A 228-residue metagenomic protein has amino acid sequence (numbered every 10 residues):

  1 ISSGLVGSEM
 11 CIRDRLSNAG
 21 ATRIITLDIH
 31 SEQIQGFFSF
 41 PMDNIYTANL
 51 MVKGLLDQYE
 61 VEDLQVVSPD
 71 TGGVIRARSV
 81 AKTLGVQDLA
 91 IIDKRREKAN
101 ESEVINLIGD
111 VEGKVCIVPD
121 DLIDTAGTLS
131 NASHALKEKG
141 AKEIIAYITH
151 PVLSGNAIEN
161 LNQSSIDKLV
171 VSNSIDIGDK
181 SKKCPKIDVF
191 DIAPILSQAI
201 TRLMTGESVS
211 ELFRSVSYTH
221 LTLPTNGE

Functional and structural regions predicted by a protein language model:
I1-G7, I12, H220-E228: Single conserved hydrophobic/aromatic residue that forms the stacking wall/gate of nucleotide- or nucleobase-binding
S8-E9, R13-R23, I29-D43: RNA-binding accessory domains that recognize and position tRNA/RNA substrates
E9-A19, N44-L64, A193-T205: Hydrophobic alpha-helical segments within soluble ligand-binding/sensing domains
N18, L56-D57, E62-C184: PRPP/pyrophosphate-binding module of the type I phosphoribosyltransferase fold
I24, M42-N44, V66, L89-I91 (+1 more regions): Conserved beta-strand scaffold positions in the cores of enzyme catalytic domains, especially in NTP/NDP-utilizing
D28, Q35-F37, N44-K53, V171 (+1 more regions): C-terminal helical cap/extension that packs against the catalytic core of soluble nucleotide-cofactor enzymes
I29-E32, T47-L50, T71-V74, R96-E97: Short acidic/polar capping segments at secondary-structure boundaries
I158-S217: Acidic, metal-coordinating catalytic segment for phosphate/diphosphate chemistry, firing primarily on the Nudix
